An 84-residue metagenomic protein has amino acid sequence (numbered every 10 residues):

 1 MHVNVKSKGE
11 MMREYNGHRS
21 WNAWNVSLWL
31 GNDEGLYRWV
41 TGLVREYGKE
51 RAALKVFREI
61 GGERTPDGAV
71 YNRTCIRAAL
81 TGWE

Functional and structural regions predicted by a protein language model:
H2-E84: Acidic interaction surfaces
